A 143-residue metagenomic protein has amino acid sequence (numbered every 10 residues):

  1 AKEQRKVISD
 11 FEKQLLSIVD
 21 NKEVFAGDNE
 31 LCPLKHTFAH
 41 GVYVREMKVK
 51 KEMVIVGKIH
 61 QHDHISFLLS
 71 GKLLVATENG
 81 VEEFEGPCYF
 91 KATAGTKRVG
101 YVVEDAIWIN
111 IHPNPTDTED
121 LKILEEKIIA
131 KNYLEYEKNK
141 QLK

Functional and structural regions predicted by a protein language model:
A1-E46, E135-K143: A short, N-terminal "cap"/entry segment at the start of jelly-roll beta-barrel domains of the cupin/DSBH fold
Y43-H60: Conserved short histidine dyad/triad with adjacent acidic residue
H60-N79: Glycine- and acidic-residue-biased ligand/ion/polar-headgroup-sensing regions
I65, K72, K97, D105-I107: Structural motif
T77-R98: Short acidic-glycine-tyrosine-enriched beta hairpin
V103-K143: Double-stranded beta-helix
